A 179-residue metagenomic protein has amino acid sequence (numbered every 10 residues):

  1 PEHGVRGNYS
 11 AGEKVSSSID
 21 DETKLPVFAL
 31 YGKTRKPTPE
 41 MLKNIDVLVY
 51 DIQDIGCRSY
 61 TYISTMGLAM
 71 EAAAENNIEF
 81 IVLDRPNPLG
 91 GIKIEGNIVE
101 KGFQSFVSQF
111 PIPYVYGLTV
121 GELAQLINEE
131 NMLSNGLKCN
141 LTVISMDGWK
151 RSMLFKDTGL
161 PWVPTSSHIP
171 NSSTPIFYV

Functional and structural regions predicted by a protein language model:
P1-E2, L83: Short internal beta-strands
H3-D20: Glycine-rich phosphate-binding loop and adjoining beta1-alpha1-beta2 segment of Rossmann-like nucleotide-binding folds
G7-S10, I81-F103: Glycine-rich, charge-decorated loop segments at or immediately adjacent to ligand/cofactor-binding or catalytic sites
V15-I45, C57: Glycine-rich oxoanion-binding loops at beta->alpha junctions
D46-V47, D84: Structural motif
D54-M66: Glycine/threonine-rich flexible loop motifs
E75-E79: A short helix->loop->beta-strand "cap" motif at the edges of active sites that frequently abuts
F103-V179: Conserved anion/nucleotide-ligand pocket segment
